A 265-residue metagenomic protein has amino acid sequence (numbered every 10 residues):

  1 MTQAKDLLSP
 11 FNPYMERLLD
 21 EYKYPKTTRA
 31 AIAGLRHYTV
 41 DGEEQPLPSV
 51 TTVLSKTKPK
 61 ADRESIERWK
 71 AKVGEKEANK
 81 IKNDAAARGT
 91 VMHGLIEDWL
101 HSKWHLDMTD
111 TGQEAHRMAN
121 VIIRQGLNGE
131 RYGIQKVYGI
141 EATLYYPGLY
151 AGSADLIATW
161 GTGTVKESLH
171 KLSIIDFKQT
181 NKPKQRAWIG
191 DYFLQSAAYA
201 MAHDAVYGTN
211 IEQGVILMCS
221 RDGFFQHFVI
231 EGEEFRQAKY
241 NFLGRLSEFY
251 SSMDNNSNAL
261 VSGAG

Functional and structural regions predicted by a protein language model:
M1-A151: Metal-dependent nuclease catalytic cores that hydrolyze phosphodiester bonds in DNA/RNA, characterized by
G112, H116, C219, E234 (+1 more regions): Solvent-exposed, non-transmembrane amphipathic alpha-helical segments
Y138-N255: Mg2+/Mn2+-dependent nuclease catalytic core
S251-G265: Non-catalytic C-terminal interaction segments of nucleic acid-processing enzymes
